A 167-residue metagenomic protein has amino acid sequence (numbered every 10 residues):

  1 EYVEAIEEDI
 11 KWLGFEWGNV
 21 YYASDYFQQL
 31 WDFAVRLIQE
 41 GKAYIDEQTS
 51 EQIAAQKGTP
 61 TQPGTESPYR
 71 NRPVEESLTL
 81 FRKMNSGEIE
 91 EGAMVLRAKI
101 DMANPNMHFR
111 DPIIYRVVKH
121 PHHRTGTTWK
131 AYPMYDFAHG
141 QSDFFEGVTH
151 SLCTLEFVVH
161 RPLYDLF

Functional and structural regions predicted by a protein language model:
Y2-F27, F33-R36, G41-Y44: A glycine-rich helix N-cap at a beta->alpha junction
Y22, R36-F167: Active-site cores that bind ATP or allylic diphosphates and position pyrophosphate for catalysis
Q28-Q29, V159: Short, glycine/acidic-rich beta->alpha junctions
